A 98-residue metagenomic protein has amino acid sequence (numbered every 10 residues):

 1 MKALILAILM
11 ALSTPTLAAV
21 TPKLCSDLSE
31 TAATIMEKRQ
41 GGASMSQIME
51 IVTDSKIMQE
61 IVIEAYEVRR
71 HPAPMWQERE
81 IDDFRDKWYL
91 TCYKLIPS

Functional and structural regions predicted by a protein language model:
M1-A7: Positively charged n-region of N-terminal signal peptides that target proteins for export
S13-P15: N-terminal signal peptide c-region/cleavage motif recognized by signal peptidases
A18-S26: Cleaved targeting-peptide boundary
S26-S29, A33, D86: Generic structural signal for well-ordered, non-transmembrane alpha-helical segments in soluble/cytosolic regions
E30-T34, S44-Q47: A general alpha-helix detector
R39, A43-S98: Compact alpha-helical subdomains of small soluble proteins
